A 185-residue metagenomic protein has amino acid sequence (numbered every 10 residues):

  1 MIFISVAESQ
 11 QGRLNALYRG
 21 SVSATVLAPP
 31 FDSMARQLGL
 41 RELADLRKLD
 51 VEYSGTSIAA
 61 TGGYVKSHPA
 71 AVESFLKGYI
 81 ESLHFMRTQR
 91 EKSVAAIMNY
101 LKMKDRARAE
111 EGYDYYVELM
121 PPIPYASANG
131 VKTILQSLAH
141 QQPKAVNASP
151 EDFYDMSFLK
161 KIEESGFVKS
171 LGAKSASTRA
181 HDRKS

Functional and structural regions predicted by a protein language model:
M1, E42, D105, A145-V146 (+1 more regions): Residue-level detector of short coil/turn "hinge" positions at structural boundaries
M1-S9: Short beta-strand-to-loop elements that line the ligand-binding cleft of bilobed periplasmic-binding protein-like
F3-I4, V22-S23, Y125: Residue-level marker of alpha-helix boundaries and capping positions
Q11-K102: Pocket-lining segment of extracytoplasmic ligand-binding domains
A28, L46, A109, S149-P150: Short loop/turn and capping residues at structural boundaries
M34-A35, E52-Y53, Y115-Y116, D155-S157: Short secondary-structure boundary/hinge segments and terminal tails
S67-A148: Secondary-structure end/capping motifs
A139-S185: Conserved C-terminal helix/tail region of periplasmic/extracytoplasmic solute-binding proteins
